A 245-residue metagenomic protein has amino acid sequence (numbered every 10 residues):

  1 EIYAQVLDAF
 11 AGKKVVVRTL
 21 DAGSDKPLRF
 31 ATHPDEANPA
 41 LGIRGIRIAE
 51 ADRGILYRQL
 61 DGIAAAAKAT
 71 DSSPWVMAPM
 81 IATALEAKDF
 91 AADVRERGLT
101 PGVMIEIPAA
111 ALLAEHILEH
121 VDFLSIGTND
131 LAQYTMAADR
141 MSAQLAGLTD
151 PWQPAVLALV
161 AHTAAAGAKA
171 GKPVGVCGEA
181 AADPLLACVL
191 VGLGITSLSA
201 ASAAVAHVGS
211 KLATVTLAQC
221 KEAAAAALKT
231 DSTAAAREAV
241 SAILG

Functional and structural regions predicted by a protein language model:
E1-G245: Conserved alpha/beta-domain cores
